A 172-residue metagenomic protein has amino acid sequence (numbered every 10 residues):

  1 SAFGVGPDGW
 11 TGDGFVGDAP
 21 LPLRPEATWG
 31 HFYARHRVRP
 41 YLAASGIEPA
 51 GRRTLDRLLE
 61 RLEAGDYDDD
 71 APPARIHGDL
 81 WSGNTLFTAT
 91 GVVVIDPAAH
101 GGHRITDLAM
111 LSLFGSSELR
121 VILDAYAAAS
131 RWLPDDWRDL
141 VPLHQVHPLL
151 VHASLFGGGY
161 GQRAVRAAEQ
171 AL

Functional and structural regions predicted by a protein language model:
S1-A50, A71-P73: A cross-family kinase active-site recognition segment
L23-P25, W29-H31, D69-R75, S82-D139 (+3 more regions): Active-site Asp-x-Gly
I47-D68: Short, conserved active-site entrance elements at the starts or edges of catalytic domains
T54-L55, R75-H77: Short catalytic/ligand-gating loop segments at beta-alpha or beta-beta junctions within enzyme catalytic domains
R57, R61, V121, A125 (+2 more regions): Alpha-helical elements of Rossmann-like donor-binding domains used by nucleotide-donor carbohydrate transfer enzymes
P142-L150: Hydrophobic alpha-helical segments that form the core of small-molecule binding pockets and/or dimer interfaces
G158-L172: Short, basic/aromatic-enriched C-terminal tail that caps enzymatic domains
